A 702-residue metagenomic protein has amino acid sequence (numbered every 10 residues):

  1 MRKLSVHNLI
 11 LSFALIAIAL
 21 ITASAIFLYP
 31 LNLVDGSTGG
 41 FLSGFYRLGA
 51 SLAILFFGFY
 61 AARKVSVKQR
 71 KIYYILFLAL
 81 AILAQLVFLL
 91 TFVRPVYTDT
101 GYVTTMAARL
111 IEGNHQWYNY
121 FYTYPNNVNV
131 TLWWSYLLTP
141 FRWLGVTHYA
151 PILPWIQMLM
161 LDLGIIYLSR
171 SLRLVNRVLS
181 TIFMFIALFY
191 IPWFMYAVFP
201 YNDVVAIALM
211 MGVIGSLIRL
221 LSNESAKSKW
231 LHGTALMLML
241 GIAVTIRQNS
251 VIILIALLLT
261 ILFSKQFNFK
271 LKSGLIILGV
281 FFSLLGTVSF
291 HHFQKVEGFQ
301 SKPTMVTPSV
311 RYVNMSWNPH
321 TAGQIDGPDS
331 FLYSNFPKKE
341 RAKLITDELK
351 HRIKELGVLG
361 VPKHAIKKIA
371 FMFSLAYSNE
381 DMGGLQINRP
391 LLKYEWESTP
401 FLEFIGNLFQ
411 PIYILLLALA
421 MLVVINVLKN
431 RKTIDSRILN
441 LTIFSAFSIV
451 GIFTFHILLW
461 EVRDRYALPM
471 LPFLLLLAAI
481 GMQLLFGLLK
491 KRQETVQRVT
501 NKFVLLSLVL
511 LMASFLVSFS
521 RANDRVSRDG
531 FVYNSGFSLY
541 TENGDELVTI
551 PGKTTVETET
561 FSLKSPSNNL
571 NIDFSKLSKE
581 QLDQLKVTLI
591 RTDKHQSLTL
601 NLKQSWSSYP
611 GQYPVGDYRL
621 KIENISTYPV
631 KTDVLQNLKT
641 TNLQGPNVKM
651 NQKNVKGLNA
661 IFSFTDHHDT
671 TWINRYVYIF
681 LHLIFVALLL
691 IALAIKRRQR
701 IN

Functional and structural regions predicted by a protein language model:
G40-G49, I152, H364, K368-S445 (+1 more regions): Membrane-interface anchor segments at the N-terminal boundary of transmembrane helices in multi-pass membrane enzymes
K71-Y74, I165-F189, A208, I443 (+1 more regions): Transmembrane-helix signature of polytopic, membrane-embedded enzymes that assemble or transfer cell-envelope glycans
F92-A108, E112-T147, K338-I345, V358: Extracytoplasmic catalytic/substrate-binding loops of multi-pass membrane glycan-assembly enzymes
F92-T104, I252, S273-K343, R525-E542 (+1 more regions): Juxtamembrane membrane-water interface segments immediately following transmembrane helices in multi-pass
Y124, V128, L132, R142-I166 (+1 more regions): Loop-to-helix entry region of an early transmembrane alpha helix in multi-pass inner-membrane enzymes
W155-V175, G212, L419-N426: Transmembrane-helix motifs of polytopic, lipid-linked glycan transferases
P192-A206, T245-N249: Short acidic/glycine- and proline-prone juxtamembrane loop motifs at membrane-interface regions of multi-pass membrane
V296-Q386, L589, K594-Q596, L600: Membrane-proximal stem/loop segments at transmembrane-domain junctions that anchor or position
